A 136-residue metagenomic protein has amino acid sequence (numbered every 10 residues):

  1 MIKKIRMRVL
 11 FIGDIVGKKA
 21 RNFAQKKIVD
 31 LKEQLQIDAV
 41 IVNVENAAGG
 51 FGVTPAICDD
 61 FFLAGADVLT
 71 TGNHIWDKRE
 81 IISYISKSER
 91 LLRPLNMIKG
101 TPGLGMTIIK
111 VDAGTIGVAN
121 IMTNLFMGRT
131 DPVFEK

Functional and structural regions predicted by a protein language model:
M1-K136: Acidic, metal/ion-coordinating pockets
